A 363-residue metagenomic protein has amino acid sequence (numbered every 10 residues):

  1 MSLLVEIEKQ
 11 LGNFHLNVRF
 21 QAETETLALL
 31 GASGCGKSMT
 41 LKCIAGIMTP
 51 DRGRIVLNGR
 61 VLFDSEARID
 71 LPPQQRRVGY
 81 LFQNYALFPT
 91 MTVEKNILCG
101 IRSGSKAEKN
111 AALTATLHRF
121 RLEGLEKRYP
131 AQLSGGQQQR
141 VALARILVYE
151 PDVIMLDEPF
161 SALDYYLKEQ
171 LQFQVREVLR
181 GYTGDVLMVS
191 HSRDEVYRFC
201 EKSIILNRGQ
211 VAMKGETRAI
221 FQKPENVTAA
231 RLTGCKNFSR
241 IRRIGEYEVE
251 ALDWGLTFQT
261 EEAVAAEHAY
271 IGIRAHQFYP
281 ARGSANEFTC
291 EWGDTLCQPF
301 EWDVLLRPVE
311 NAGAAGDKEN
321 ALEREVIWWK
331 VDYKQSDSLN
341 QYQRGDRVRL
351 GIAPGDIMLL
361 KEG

Functional and structural regions predicted by a protein language model:
V5-A32, S38-M39, G46-T49, R60 (+2 more regions): Non-catalytic connector elements of ABC transporters
L27-A28, D70-P72, R76-A86, L187: ABC nucleotide-binding domain signature
S38-L41, V141: ABC ATPase nucleotide-binding domain helices that frame the ATP-binding cleft
K42-A45, Y80, N84-T92, L98 (+2 more regions): Short switch/coupling loops within ABC ATPase nucleotide-binding domains
M48-T49, V56, A86, R102: A position-specific signal in ABC ATPase nucleotide-binding domains
G53-S65: Conserved ABC transporter NBD signature motif
R77-G79, T92-T228: ABC ATPase nucleotide-binding domains
Q222-G245, G272: C-terminal boundary and immediately downstream tail of ABC-type ATPase nucleotide-binding domains
